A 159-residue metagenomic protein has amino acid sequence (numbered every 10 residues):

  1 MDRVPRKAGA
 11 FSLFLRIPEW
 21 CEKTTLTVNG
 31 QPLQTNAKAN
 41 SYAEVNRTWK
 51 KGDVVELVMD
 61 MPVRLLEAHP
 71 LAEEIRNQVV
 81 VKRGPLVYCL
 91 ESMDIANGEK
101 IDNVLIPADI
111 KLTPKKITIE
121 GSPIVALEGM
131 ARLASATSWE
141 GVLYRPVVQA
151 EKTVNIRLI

Functional and structural regions predicted by a protein language model:
M1-R3, K38, R47, L57-I159: C-terminal beta-rich recognition modules with glycine/proline-rich loops and embedded aromatic residues
R3-R6, R16-E19, R47: Non-cytosolic beta-sheet module surface loops
A10-V28: Beta-strand-rich binding/interaction modules
L15, V55-L57: Hydrophobic, well-ordered secondary-structure elements that form the walls of internal hydrophobic environments
E22-K23, Q34-T35, R64-L65: Flexible loop/turn segments at secondary-structure boundaries
L26-L33, G84: Short strand-turn-strand beta-turns centered on an Asx-Gly dipeptide
L33-Q34, E44-R47: Beta-strand-rich interaction surfaces with strong enrichment in secreted/lumenal proteins
